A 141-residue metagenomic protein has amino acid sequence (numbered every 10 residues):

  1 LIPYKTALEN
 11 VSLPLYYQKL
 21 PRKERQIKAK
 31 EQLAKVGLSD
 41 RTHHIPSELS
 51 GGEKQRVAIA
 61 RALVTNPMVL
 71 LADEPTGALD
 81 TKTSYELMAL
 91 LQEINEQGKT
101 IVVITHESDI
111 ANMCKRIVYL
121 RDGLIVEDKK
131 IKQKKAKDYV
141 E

Functional and structural regions predicted by a protein language model:
L1-L120: ABC family nucleotide-binding domain
L124-E141: Conserved beta-strand-loop-alpha-helix hinge in the C-terminal portion of ABC ATPase nucleotide-binding domains
